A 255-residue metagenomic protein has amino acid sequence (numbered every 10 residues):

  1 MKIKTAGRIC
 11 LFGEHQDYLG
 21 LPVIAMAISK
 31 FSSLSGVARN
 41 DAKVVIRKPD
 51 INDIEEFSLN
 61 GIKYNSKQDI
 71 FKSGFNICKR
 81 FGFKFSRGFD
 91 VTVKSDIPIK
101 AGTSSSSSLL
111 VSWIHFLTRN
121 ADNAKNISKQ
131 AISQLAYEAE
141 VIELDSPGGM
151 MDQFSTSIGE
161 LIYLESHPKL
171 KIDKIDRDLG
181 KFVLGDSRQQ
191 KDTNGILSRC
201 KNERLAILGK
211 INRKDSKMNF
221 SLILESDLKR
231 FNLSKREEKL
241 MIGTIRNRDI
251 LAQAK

Functional and structural regions predicted by a protein language model:
M1-F12, S33-D69, I77-R80, E160-K255: C-terminal nucleotide
M1-S107, V111-K129, G148, T156-L161: ATP-binding N-lobe of GHMP and related small-molecule kinases
F75, I114, S133, Y137 (+2 more regions): Short, well-ordered alpha-helical packing segments
D96-I99, S108, V141-I142, P168-L170 (+1 more regions): Short acidic/polar capping segments at secondary-structure boundaries
P98-G102, A136-S146, V183-D186, A206-R213: Short, mixed-charge aromatic SLiMs
A124-D173: Alpha/beta catalytic cores of group-transfer enzymes, especially the acyltransferase/condensing modules of polyketide
